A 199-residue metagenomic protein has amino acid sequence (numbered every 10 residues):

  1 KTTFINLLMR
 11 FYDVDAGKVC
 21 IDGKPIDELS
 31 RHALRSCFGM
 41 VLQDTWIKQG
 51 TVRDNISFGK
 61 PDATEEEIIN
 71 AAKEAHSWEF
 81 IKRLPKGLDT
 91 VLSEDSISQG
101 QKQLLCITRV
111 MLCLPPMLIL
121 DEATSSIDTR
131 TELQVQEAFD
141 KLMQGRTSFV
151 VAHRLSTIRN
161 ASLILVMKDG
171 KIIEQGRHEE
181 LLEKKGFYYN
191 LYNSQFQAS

Functional and structural regions predicted by a protein language model:
T3-F11, R35-D44, V52-N55, I69-A75 (+1 more regions): ABC-family ATPase nucleotide-binding domain "signature/switch" substructure
D15-K18, D169: Conserved coupling/switch loops of ABC nucleotide-binding domains, chiefly the family-specific signature
G17-K24, L34: Conserved ABC transporter NBD signature motif
S57-E65: ABC-type ATPase nucleotide-binding domains, specifically the catalytic core motifs of the NBD
W78-P85: Conserved H-loop
E183-S199: C-terminal boundary and immediately downstream tail of ABC-type ATPase nucleotide-binding domains
